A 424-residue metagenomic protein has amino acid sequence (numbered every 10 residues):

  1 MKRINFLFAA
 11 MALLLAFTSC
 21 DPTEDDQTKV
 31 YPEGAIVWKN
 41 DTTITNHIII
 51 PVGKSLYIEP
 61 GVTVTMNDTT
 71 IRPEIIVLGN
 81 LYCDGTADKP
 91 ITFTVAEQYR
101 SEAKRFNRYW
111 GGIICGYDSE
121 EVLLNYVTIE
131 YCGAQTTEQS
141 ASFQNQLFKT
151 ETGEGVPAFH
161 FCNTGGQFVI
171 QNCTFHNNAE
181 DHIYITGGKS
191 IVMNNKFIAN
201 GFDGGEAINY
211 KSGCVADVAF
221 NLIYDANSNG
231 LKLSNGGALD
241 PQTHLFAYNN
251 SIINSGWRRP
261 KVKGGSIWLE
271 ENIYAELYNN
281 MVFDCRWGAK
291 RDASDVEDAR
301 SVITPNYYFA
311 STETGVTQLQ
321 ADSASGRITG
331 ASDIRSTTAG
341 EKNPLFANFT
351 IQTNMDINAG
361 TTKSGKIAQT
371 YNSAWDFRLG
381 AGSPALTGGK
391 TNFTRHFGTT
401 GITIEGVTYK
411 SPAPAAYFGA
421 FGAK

Functional and structural regions predicted by a protein language model:
M1-I36: Bacterial Sec-dependent N-terminal signal peptides
Q27-E59, N67-G79, G85, P90-K424: Extracellular beta-rich repeat passengers
